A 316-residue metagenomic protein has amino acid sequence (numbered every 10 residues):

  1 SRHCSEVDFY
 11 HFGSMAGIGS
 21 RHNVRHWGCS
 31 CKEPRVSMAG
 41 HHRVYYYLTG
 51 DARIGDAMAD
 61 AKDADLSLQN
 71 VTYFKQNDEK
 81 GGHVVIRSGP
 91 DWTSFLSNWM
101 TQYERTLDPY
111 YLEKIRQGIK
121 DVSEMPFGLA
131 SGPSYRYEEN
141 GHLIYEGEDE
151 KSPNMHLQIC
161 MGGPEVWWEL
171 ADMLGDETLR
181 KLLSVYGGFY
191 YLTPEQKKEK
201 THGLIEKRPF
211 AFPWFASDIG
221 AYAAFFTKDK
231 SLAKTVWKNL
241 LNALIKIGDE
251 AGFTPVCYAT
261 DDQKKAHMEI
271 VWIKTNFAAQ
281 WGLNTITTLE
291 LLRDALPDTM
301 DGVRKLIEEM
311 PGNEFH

Functional and structural regions predicted by a protein language model:
S1-F315: Catalytic cores of extracellular degradative/oxidative enzymes
